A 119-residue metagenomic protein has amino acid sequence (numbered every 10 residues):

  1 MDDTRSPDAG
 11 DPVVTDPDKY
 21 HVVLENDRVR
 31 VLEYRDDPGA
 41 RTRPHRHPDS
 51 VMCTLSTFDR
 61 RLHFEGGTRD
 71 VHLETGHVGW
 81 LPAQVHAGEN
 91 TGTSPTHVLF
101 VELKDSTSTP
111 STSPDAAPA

Functional and structural regions predicted by a protein language model:
D2-D16: N-terminal low-complexity, Pro/Thr/Ser-rich intrinsically disordered segments that act as propeptides or flexible
V14, K19-L24, S108-T109: Local beta-strand/beta-hairpin segments that build beta-sheet-rich folds
R30-H47, H63-E65, P82: Conserved short histidine dyad/triad with adjacent acidic residue
R46-R61: Short, conserved beta-strand element in jelly-roll/cupin
T57, A83-S106: Ligand-binding loop in jelly-roll beta-barrel domains
E65-A83: Short acidic-glycine-tyrosine-enriched beta hairpin
T109-A119: Extracytoplasmic/periplasmic copper-protein system
